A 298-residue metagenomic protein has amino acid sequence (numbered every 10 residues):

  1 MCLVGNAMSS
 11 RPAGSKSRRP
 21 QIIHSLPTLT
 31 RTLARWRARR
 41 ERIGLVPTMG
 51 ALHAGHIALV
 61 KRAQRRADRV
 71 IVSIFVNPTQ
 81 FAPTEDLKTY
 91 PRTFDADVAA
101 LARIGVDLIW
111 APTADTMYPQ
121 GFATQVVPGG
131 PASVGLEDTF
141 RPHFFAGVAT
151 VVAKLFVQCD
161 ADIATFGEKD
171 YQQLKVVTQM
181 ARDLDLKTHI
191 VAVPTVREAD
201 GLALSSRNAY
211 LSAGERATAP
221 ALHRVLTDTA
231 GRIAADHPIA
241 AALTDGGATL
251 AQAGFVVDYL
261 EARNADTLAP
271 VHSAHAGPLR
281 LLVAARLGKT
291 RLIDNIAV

Functional and structural regions predicted by a protein language model:
S9-F255, R263-T267: Nucleotidyltransferase catalytic core that binds NTPs
D245-V298: Phosphate/ribose-recognition catalytic cores of enzymes acting on nucleotide-derived substrates
